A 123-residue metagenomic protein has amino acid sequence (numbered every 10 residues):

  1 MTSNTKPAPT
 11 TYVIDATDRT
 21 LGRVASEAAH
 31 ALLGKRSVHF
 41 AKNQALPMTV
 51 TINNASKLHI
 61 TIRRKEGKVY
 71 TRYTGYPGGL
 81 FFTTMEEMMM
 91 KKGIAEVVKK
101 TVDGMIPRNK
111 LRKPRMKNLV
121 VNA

Functional and structural regions predicted by a protein language model:
M1-K100, P107-K110, V120-A123: Ribosome large-subunit tunnel/peptidyl-transferase-proximal elements
K117: C-terminal binding/interaction regions
